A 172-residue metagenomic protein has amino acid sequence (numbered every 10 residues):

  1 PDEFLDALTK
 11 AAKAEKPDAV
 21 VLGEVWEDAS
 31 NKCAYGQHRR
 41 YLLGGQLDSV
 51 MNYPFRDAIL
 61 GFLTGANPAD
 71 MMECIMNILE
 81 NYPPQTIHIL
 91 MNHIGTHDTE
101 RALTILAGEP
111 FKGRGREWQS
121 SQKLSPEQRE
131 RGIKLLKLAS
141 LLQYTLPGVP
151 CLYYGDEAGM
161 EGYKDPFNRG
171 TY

Functional and structural regions predicted by a protein language model:
P1-L90, L142, G159-Y172: Active-site-proximal helices and loops of the catalytic beta/alpha 8
D2-D6, M91, T96, E130-K137: Conserved structured core elements
A34-G36, L42, D48-S49, N92-L124 (+1 more regions): Aromatic/acidic polysaccharide-binding cleft in carbohydrate-active enzymes
A69-M72, M76, K112-L136: Aromatic-anchored helix/helix-loop segment that forms the rim or "lid" of small-molecule/cofactor binding pockets
